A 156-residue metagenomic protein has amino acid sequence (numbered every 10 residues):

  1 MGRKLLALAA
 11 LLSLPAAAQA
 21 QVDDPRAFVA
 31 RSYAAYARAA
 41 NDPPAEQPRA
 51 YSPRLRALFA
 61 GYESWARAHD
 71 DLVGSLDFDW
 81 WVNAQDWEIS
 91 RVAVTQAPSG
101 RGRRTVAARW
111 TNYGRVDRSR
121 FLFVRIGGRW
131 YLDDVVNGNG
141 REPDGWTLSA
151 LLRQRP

Functional and structural regions predicted by a protein language model:
M1-A7: Bacterial N-terminal signal peptides that target proteins for export
S13-A17: N-terminal signal peptide c-region/cleavage motif recognized by signal peptidases
Q21-V22, L55-R115: Surface-exposed, charged secondary-structure patches
D23-N41: Short, aromatic-enriched amphipathic alpha-helices that serve as compact interaction elements
A37-N41, A45-R67: Short, solvent-exposed secondary-structure junction/capping segments
P98-R103, A107, N112-D117, I126 (+1 more regions): Low-complexity, intrinsically disordered terminal/linker segments enriched in charged and Gly/Pro repeats
